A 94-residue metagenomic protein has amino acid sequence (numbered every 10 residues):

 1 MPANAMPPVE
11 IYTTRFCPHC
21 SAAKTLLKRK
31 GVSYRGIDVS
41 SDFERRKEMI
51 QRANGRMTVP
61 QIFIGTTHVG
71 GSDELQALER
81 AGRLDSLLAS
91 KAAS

Functional and structural regions predicted by a protein language model:
M1-A3, P60, Q76: Short secondary-structure boundary/capping segments
P2-R35: Local sequence-structure signature of Cys/Sec-based thiol-disulfide redox active-site neighborhoods
S21, E44, G70: Residues that form or flank phosphate/diphosphate-binding pockets in enzymes that use nucleotide phosphates
R35-I37, T67: Structural signal for short hydrophobic segments within the conserved structured cores of catalytic domains across
V39-M57, R83-S90: Thioredoxin-like thiol-disulfide oxidoreductase module
N54-F63, D73: Structural micro-motif
I64-A93: Non-catalytic, surface beta->alpha helical segment in thiol-disulfide oxidoreductase systems
